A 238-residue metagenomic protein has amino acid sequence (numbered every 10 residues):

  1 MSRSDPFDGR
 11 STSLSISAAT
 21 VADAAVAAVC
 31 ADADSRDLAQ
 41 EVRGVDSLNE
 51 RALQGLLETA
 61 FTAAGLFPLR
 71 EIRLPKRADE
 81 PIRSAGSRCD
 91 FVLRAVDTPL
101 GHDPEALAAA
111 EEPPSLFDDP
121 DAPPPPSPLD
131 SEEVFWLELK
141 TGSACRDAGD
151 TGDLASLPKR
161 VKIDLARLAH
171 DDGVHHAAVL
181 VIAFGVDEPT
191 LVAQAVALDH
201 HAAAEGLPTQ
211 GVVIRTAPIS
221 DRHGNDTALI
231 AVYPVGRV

Functional and structural regions predicted by a protein language model:
M1-A63: Interdomain/boundary linker segments immediately adjacent to catalytic/signaling cores
V21-A27, L154-A166, V192-H201: Well-ordered, non-membrane alpha-helical segments in soluble/globular domains
T62-A85, C89-E105: A short acidic/basic microdomain associated with nuclease active sites
F91-D97, S131-A148: Conserved catalytic cores of phosphodiester-cleaving nucleases, focusing on short active-site segments
H102-P126: Intrinsically disordered, low-complexity domain-flanking/linker segments in eukaryotic proteins, enriched
L129, G142-R167: Mg2+/Mn2+-dependent nuclease catalytic core
A169-V196: Nucleic-acid nuclease catalytic cores
V196-V238: Intrinsically disordered, low-complexity terminal regions enriched in charged/polar residues
